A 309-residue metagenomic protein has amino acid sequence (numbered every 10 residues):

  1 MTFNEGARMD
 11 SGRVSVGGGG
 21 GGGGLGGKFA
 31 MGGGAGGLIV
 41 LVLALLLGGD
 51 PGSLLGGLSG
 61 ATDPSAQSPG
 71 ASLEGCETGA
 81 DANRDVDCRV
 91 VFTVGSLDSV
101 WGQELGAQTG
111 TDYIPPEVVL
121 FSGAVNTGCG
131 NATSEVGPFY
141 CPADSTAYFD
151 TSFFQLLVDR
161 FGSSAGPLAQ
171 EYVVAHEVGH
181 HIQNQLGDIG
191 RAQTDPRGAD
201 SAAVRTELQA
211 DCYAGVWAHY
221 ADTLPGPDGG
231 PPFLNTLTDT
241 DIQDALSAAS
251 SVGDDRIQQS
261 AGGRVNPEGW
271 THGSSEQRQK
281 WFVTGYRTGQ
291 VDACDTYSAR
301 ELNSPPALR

Functional and structural regions predicted by a protein language model:
M1-G75: Long amphipathic alpha-helical segments used for membrane anchoring, targeting, substrate engagement, or oligomerization
V42, W101, F149, Y172-Q185 (+2 more regions): Active-site recognition of the HExxH zinc-binding catalytic motif
L55-G57, G123-D150: Catalytic zinc-binding patch centered on the HExxH motif and its immediate surroundings that defines zinc-dependent
A80-C88, D195-D211: Active-site metal-coordination segments of metallo-dependent hydrolases
V90-V94, D98-G110, R205, Q209-I257: Short helix/loop segments within enzyme catalytic domains that coordinate or immediately flank catalytic cofactors
Q155-Y172, G198-V204: Short pre-active-site segment immediately N-terminal to the catalytic Zn-binding motif
V178-T194, V216-T223: Catalytic Zn2+-binding segment of zinc metalloproteases
D254-R309: Pan-zinc metallopeptidase signature
